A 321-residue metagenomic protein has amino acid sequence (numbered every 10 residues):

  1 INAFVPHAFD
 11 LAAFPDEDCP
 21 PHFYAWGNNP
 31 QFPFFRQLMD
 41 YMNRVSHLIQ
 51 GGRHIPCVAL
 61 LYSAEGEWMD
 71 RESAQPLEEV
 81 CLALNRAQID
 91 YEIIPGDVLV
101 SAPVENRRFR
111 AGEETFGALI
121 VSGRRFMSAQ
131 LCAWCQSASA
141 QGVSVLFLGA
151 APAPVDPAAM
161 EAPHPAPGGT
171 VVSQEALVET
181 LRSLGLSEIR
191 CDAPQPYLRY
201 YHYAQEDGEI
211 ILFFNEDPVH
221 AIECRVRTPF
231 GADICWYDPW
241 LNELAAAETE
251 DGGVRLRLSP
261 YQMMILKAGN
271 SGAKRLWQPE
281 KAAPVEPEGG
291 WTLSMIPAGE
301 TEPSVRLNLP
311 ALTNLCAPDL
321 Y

Functional and structural regions predicted by a protein language model:
I1-Y321: Carbohydrate-binding surfaces of carbohydrate-active enzymes
